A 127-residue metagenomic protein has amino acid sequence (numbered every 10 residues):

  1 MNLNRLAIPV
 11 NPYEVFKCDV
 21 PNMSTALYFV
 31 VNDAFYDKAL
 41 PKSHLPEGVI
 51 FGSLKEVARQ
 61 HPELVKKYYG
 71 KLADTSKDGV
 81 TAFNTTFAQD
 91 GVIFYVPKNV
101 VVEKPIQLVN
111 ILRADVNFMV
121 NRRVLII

Functional and structural regions predicted by a protein language model:
M1-I127: Glycine-rich and polybasic anion-binding loops at the starts of cofactor/ligand-binding domains
